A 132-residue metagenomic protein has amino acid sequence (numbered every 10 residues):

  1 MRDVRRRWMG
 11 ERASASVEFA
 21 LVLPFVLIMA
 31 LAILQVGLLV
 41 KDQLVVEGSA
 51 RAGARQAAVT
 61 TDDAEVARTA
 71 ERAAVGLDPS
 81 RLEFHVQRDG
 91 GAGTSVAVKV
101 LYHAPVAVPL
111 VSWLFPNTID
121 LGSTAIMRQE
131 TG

Functional and structural regions predicted by a protein language model:
M1-R68: Alpha-helical assembly-interface signal, strongest on the long, hydrophobic N-terminal helix that forms
R2, V59-G132: Short, conserved structural patches
